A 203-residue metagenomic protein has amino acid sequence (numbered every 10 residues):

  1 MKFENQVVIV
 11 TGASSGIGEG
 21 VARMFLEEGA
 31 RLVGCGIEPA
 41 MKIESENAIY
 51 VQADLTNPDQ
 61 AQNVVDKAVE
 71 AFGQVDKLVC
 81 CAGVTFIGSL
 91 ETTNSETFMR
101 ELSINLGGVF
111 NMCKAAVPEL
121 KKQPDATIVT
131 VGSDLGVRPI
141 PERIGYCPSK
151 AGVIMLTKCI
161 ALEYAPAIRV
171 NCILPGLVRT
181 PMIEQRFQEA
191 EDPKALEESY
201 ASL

Functional and structural regions predicted by a protein language model:
V7, S14-S15: Conserved glycine-rich cofactor-binding loop
E28-I43: Conserved glycine-rich Rossmann-like NAD(P)H-binding loop of the short-chain dehydrogenase/reductase
S89-L90, T97-L102, S199-Y200: Substrate-binding pocket helix/loop in short-chain dehydrogenase/reductase
T93, P139-C147, C159, R186: Active-site loop-to-helix junction immediately N-terminal to the catalytic Tyr of the SDR YXXXK motif in Rossmann-fold
C113, S149, T157: Active-site helix of classical SDR
P118, A161-P166: Alpha-helical segment proximal to the catalytic Tyr-Lys
S133: Residue(s) in the substrate-gating loop at a strand-loop-helix junction that position the organic substrate next
